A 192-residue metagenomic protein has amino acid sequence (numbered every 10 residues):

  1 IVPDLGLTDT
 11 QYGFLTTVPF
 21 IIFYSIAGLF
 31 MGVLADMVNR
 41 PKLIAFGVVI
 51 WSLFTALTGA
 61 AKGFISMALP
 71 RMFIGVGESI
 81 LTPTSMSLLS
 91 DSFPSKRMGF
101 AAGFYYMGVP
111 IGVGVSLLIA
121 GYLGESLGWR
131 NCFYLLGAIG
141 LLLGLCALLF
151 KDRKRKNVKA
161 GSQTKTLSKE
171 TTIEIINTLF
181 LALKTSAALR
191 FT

Functional and structural regions predicted by a protein language model:
I1-I26: Extracellular/periplasmic helix-loop-helix junction of adjacent transmembrane segments in MFS-like secondary
G6, N39, A60-S66, G77 (+1 more regions): Helix-breaking motifs and short loop linkers at transmembrane-helix boundaries and internal kinks in secondary membrane
T17, I21, V48, A102-P110 (+1 more regions): Small-residue-rich transmembrane alpha-helices and their cytosolic helix-loop interfaces in multi-pass secondary
I26-K62: Conserved MFS/SLC helix-loop-helix module at the cytosolic interface between two early adjacent transmembrane helices
P70-P110: Cytoplasmic helix-loop-helix junction between adjacent transmembrane helices in 12-TM secondary transporters
Y105-R155: Helix-loop-helix hairpin linking two adjacent transmembrane segments in secondary transporters
N157-F191: Juxtamembrane intracellular "pre-TM" segments in multi-pass secondary transporters
